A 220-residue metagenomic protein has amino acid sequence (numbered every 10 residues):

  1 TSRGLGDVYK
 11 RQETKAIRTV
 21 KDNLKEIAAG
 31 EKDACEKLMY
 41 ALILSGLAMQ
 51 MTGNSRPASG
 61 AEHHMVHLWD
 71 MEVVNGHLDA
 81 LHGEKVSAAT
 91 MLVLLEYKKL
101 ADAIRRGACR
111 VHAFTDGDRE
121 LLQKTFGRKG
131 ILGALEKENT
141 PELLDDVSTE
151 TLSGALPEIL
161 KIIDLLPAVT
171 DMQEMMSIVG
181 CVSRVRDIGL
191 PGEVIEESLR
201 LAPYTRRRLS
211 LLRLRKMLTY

Functional and structural regions predicted by a protein language model:
T1-Y9: Single conserved hydrophobic/aromatic residue that forms the stacking wall/gate of nucleotide- or nucleobase-binding
R3, I17-K32, G130-E138, P157 (+1 more regions): Short, charge-rich amphipathic segments
G4, V93-E96, L201, T205: Short alpha-helical scaffold segments that flank and stabilize functional sites
K10-K21, A28-M39, S59, E84-S87 (+6 more regions): Electropositive phosphate-/nucleotide-binding environments in soluble metabolic enzymes
I17-L24, D33-K99: A conserved active-site cap/scaffold subdomain adjacent to cofactor or substrate pockets
E26-D33, L47-S55, V74, L78 (+5 more regions): Intrinsically disordered or highly flexible coil/loop and linker segments, enriched in small and charged/polar residues
I27, A34, N54, A58 (+4 more regions): Generic alpha-helical structural element
A103-Y220: C-terminal charged capping/lid subdomain of soluble metabolic enzymes
